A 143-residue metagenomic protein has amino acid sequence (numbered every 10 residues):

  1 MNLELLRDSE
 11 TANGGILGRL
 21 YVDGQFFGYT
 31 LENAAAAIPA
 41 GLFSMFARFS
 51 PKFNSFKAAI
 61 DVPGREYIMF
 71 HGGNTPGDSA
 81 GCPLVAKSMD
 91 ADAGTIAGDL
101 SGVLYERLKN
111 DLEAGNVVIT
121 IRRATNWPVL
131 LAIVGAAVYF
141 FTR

Functional and structural regions predicted by a protein language model:
M1-V117, R123: Cell wall/extracellular polymer interaction/catalysis modules
N126-R143: Single-pass alpha-helical membrane anchors
